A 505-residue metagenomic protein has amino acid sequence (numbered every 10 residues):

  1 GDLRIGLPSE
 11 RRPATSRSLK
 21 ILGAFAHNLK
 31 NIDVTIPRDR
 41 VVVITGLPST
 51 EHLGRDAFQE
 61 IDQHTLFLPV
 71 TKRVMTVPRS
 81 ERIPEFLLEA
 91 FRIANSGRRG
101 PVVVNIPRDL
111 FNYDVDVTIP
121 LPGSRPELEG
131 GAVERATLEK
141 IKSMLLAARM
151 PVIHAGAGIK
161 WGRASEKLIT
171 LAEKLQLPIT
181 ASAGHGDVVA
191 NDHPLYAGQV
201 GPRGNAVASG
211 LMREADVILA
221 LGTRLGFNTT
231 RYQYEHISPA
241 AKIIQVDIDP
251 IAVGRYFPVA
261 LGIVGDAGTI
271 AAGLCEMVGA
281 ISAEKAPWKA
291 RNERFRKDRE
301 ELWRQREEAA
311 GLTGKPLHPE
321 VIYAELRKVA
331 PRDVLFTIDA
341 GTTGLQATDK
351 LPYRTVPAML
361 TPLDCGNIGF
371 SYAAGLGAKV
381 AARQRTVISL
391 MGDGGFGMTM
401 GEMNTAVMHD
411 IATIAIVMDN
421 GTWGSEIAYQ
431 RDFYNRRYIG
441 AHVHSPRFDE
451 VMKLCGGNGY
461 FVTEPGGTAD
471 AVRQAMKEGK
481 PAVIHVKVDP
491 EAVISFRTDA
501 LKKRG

Functional and structural regions predicted by a protein language model:
G1-I21, T118-I141, E284-L317: Long, charged amphipathic helices and adjacent flexible linkers at domain junctions
G1-I44, T50: Conserved phosphate-binding elements of NTP-dependent enzyme cores
A24, I243, L326, I338 (+7 more regions): Hydrophobic, well-ordered secondary-structure elements that form the walls of internal hydrophobic environments
F25, R55-D56, E127-K140, V200-G204 (+5 more regions): A general structural motif
T45-S49, R73, V207-G226, L345-W423: Thiamine diphosphate
T45-W288, E325, V329-R332, T405 (+5 more regions): N-terminal alpha/beta PP-like core and its mobile active-site loop of ThDP/TPP-dependent enzymes
L110-E134, T229, R431, P465-G505: Glycine/aspartate-rich loop-and-adjacent alpha/beta segment that forms the canonical ThDP
R296-A373, A378: Active-site diphosphate/adenylate-binding microenvironment
